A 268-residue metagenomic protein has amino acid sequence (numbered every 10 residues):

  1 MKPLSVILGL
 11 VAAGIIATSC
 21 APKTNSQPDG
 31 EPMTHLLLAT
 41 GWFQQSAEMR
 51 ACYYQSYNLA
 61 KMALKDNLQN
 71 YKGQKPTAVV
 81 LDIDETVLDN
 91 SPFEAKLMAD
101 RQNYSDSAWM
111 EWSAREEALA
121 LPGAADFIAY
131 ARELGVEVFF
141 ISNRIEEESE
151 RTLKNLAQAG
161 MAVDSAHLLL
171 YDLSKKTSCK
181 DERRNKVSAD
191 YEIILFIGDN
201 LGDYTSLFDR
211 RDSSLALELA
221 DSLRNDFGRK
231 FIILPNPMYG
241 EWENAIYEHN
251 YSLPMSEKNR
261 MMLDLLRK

Functional and structural regions predicted by a protein language model:
M1-S5: Positively charged n-region of N-terminal signal peptides that target proteins for export
I7-A17: Bacterial N-terminal signal peptides
T18-L81, E248-K268: Non-catalytic pre-domain segments flanking phosphatase-related domains
A47-Y54, N58, Q74, A114-P122 (+2 more regions): Soluble non-cytosolic domains of exported or imported proteins
A78-N90: Asp-based phosphoryl-transfer active-site loop
A95-S113: A solvent-exposed, charged loop/short amphipathic helix patch at secondary-structure junctions
M110-F139, E146: Short, acidic loop-to-helix structural element flanking the phosphoryl-transfer center in phosphate-processing enzymes
I145, S149-K268: C-terminal cap/substrate-recognition subdomain and adjoining C-terminal extension of metal-dependent phosphatase-like
